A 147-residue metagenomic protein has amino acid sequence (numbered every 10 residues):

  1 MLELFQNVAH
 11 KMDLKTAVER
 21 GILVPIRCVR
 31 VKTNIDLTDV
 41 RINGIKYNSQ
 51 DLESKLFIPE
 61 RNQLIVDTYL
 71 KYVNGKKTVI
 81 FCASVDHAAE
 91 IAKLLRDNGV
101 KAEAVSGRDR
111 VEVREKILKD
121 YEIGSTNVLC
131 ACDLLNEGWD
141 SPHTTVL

Functional and structural regions predicted by a protein language model:
M1-V29: Post-DEXD/H (motif II) to motif III coupling segment of the RecA-like Helicase ATP-binding lobe
F5-V8, L23-I26, N98-K101, P142-V146: Short glycine-/polar-rich loops that comprise or flank the Walker A/P-loop and associated switch/sensor motifs
T16-E19, K32-L37, V85-D86, D109-V111 (+1 more regions): Conserved nucleotide-binding/hydrolysis micro-motifs of P-loop NTPases
L23, N74-G75, S125-T126: Short, high-confidence coil segments that cap the C-terminus of an alpha-helix and link into the following beta-strand
T33-S49: Short, basic/glycine-rich phosphate-binding loops at helix/coil junctions that contact nucleotide phosphates
D51-N98: Conserved strand-helix element at the start of the C-terminal RecA-like helicase core
V79, H87-W139: Conserved helicase ATPase core of P-loop NTP-dependent helicases/translocases
